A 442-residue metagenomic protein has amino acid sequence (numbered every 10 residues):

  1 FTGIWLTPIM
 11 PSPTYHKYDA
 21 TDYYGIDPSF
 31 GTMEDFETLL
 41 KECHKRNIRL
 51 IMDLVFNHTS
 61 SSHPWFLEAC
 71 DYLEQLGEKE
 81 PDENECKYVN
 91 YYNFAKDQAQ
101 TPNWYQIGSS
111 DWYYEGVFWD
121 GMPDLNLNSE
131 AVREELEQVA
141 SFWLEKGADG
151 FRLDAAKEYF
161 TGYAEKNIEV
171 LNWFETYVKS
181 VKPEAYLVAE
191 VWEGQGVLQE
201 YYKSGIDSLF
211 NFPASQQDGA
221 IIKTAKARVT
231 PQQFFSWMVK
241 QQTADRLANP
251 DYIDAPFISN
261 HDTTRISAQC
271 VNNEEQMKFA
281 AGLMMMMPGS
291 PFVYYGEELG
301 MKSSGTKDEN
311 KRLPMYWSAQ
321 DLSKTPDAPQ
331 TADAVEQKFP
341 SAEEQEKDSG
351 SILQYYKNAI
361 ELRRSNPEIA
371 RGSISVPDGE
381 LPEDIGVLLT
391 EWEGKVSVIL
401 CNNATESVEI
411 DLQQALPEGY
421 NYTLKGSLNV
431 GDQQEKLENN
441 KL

Functional and structural regions predicted by a protein language model:
F1, A148, G289-S290: A structural motif
F1-N128, E145, A156-S204: Acidic/aromatic-lined carbohydrate-recognition and catalytic surfaces of CAZymes acting on diverse glycans
L6, Y23, C43, D53 (+9 more regions): Conserved, mostly hydrophobic/aromatic
H58, E137-G162, D251-T263: Active-site groove signature of glycoside hydrolases
S61-S62, F66-Q98, E175-A319: Conserved alpha/beta catalytic core and glycan-binding cleft of carbohydrate-active enzymes
E130-L144, Q276-A281: Short, acidic/polar
V181, E193, N260, V271-S407: Loop/helix patches that line or flank the sugar-binding groove of alpha-linked glycan CAZymes
A404-L442: C-terminal beta-sandwich/jelly-roll accessory domains of carbohydrate-active enzymes
